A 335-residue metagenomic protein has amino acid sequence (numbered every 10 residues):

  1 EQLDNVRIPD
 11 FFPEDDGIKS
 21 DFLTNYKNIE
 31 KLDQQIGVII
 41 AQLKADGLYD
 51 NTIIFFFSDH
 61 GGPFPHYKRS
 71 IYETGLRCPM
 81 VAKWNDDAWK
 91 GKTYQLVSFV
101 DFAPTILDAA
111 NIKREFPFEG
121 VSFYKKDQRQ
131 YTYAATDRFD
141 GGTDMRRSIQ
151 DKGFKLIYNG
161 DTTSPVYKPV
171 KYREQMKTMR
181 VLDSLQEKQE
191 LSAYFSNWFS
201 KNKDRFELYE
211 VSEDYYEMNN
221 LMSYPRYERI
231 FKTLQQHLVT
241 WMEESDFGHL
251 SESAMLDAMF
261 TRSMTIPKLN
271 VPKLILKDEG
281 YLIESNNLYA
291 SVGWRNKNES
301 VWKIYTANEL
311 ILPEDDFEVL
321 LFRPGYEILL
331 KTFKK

Functional and structural regions predicted by a protein language model:
E1-A103, L107-P117, P165, V170-F206 (+3 more regions): Active-site-proximal cap/lid insertion segments
D50-T52, K90-D151, Y227-K232, Q236 (+1 more regions): Polar, surface-exposed loop/tail segments that function as active-site lids or cofactor/substrate-recognition elements
G62, A110-E207, M259-L274: C-terminal cap/loop subdomain of S1 sulfatases and analogous C-terminal strand-loop tails that border
R77, Q189-F206, V211-E217, L221-K303 (+1 more regions): Long, internal low-complexity/basic segments
R77-V81, S148, K155-I157, G293 (+1 more regions): Residues embedded in well-ordered beta-strands
M80, K92, S122, T132 (+2 more regions): Conserved beta-strand positions that form and line the central face of beta-propeller blades
W84, I149-K152, V211, S285-N286: Active-site beta-strand termini and strand-to-loop segments that position acidic
